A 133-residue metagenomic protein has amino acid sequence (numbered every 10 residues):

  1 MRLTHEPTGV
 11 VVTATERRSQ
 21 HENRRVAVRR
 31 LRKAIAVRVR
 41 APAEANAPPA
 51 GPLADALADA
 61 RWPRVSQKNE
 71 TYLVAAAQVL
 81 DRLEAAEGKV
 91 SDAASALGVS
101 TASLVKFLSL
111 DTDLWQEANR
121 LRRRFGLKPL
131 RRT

Functional and structural regions predicted by a protein language model:
M1-A77, A85-A86, R123, L127-T133: Ribosome-associated translation termination/rescue signal centered on the conserved GGQ peptidyl-tRNA hydrolysis loop
L31, L110-L114: DNA major-groove recognition helices of helix-turn-helix
G88-A93: Short helix-boundary/capping micro-motifs
A96: Residues within the alpha-helical elements of helix-turn-helix
L104-V105: Helix-turn-helix DNA-binding helix
L108, N119: DNA major-groove recognition helix of helix-turn-helix
